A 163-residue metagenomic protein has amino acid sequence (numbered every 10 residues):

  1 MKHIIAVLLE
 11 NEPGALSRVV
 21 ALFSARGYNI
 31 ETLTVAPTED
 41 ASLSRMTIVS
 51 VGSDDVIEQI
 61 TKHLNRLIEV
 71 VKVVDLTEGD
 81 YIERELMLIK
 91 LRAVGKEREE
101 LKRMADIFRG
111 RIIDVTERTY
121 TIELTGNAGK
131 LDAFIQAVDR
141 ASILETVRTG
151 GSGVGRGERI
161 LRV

Functional and structural regions predicted by a protein language model:
M1-R45, V49-V163: Long, contiguous binding/interaction regions
